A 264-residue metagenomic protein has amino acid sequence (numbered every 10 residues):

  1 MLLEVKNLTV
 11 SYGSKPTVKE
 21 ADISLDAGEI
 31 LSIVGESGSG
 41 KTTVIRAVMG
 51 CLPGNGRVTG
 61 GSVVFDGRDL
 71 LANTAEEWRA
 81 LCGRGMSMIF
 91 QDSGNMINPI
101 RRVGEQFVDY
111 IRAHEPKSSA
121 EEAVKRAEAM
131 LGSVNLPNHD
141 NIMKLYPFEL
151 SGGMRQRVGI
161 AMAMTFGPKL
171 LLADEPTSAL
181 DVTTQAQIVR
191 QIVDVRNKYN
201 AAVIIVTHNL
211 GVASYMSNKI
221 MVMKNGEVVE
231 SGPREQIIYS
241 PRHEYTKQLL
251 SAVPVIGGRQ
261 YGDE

Functional and structural regions predicted by a protein language model:
V34-E36: The feature captures the beta-strand-to-loop junction immediately N-terminal to the Walker
R57-D69: Conserved ABC transporter NBD signature motif
L70-S87, E105, A113, Q236-P241: ABC ATPase NBD coupling module
T165-K169: A short, proline-enriched helix->beta-strand linker immediately N-terminal to the Walker B motif in ABC-type P-loop
A186-Y199, G211: Helical segment within the ABC ATPase nucleotide-binding domain
A213-Y215: A short, surface-exposed alpha-helical micro-motif characterized by mixed small hydrophobic and charged/polar residues
V228-G232: ABC ATPase "signature
